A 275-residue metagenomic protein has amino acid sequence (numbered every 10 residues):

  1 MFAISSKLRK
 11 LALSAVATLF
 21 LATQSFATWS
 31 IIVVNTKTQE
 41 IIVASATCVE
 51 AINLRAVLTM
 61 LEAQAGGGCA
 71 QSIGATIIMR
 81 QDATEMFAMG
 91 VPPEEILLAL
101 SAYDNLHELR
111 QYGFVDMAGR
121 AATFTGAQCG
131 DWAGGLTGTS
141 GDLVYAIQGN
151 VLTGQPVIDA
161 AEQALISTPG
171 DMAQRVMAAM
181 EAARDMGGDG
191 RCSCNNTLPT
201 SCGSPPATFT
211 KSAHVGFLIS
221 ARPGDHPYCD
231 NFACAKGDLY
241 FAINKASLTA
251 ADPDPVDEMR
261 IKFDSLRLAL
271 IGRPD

Functional and structural regions predicted by a protein language model:
M1-L8: N-terminal secretory signal peptides that target proteins for export/translocation
K10-Q24: Bacterial N-terminal signal peptides
F26-D275: N-terminal nucleophile
